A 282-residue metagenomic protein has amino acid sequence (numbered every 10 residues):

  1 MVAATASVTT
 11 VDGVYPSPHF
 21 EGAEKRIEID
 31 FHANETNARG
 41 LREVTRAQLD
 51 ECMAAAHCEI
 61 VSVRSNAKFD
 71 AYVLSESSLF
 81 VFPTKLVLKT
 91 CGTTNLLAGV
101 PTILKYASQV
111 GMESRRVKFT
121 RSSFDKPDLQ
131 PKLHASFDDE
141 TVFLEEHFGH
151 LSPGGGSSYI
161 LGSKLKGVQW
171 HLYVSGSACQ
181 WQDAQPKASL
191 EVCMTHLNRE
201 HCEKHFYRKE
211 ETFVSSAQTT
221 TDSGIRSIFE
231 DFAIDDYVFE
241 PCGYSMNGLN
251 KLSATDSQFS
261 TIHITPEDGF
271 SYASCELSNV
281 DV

Functional and structural regions predicted by a protein language model:
M1-V282: Polybasic/polar functional segments that serve as interface/processing modules
